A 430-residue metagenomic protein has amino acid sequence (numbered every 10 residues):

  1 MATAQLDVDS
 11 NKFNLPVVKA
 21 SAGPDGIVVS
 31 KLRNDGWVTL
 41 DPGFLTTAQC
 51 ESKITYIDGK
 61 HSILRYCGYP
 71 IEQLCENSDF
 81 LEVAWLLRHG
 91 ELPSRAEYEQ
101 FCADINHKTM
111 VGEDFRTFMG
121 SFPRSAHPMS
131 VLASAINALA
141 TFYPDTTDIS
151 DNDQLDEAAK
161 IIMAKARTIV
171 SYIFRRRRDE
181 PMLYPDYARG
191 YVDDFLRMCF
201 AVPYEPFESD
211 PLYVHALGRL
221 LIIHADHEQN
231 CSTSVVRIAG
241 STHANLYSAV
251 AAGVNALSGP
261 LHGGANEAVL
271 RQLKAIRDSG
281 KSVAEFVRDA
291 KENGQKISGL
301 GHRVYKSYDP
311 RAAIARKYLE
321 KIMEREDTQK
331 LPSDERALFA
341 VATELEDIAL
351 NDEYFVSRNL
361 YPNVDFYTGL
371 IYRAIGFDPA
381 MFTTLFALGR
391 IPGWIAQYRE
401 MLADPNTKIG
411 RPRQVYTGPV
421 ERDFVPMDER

Functional and structural regions predicted by a protein language model:
M1-R430: Non-transmembrane, aqueous-exposed alpha-helical and coiled segments at domain scale
